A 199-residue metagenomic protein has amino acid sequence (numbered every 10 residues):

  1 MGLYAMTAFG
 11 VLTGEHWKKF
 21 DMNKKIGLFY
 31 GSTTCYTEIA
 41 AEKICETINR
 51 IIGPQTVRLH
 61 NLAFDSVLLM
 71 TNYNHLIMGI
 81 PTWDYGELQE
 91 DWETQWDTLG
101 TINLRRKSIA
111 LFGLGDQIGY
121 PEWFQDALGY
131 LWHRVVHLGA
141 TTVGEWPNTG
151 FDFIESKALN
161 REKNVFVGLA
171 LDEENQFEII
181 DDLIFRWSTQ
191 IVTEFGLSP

Functional and structural regions predicted by a protein language model:
N23-K24, I51, N72-P199: FMN-binding flavodoxin-like domain, especially the glycine-rich phosphate-binding loop
I26-T47: N-terminal beta1-alpha1 ligand-phosphate binding loop
L28, V57-L59, T142-E145: Conserved beta-strand scaffold positions in the cores of enzyme catalytic domains, especially in NTP/NDP-utilizing
P54-D65: A short beta-strand-loop structural module common to alpha/beta enzyme folds
L68-L69: Short conserved loop adjoining the S-adenosyl-L-methionine
